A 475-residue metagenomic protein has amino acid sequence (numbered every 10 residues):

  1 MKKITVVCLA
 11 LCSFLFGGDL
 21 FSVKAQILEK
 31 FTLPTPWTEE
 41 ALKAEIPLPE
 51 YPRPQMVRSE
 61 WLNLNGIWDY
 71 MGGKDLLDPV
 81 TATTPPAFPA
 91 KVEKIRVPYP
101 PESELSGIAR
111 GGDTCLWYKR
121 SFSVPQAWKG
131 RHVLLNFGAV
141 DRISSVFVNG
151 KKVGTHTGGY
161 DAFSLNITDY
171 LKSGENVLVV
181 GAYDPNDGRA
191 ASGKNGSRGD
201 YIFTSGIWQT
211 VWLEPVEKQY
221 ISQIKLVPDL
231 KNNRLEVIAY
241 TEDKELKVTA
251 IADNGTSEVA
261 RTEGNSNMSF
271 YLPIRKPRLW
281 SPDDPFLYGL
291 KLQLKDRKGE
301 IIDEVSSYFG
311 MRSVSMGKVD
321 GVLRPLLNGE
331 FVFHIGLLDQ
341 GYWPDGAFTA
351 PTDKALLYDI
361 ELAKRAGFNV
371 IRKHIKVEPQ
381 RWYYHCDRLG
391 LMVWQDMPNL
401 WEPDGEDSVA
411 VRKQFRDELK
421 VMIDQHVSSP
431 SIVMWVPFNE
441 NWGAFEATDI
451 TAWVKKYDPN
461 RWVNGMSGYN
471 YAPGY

Functional and structural regions predicted by a protein language model:
M1-Q26: Bacterial Sec-dependent N-terminal signal peptides
Q26-N136, G188-I207: Extended carbohydrate-recognition surfaces in non-catalytic/accessory domains of CAZymes and lectin-like proteins
E29, G199-T210, P215-K225, R312-L327: Low-complexity, Pro/Ser/Thr- and charge-rich linker/hinge segments at domain boundaries
D69-G73, G107-I221, K244, V377 (+1 more regions): Accessory beta-strand-rich segments of carbohydrate-active enzymes
W128-R131, L171-E175, I274-L287: Short glycine/proline/serine/threonine-rich loop/turn segments at secondary-structure transition edges
V148, N233-E263, F270: Beta-strand-rich binding/interaction modules
I224-P228, K291-A363: N-terminal carbohydrate-binding accessory modules
I360-E361, V370-Y475: Substrate-binding/catalytic cleft of secreted carbohydrate-active enzymes, primarily glycoside hydrolases
